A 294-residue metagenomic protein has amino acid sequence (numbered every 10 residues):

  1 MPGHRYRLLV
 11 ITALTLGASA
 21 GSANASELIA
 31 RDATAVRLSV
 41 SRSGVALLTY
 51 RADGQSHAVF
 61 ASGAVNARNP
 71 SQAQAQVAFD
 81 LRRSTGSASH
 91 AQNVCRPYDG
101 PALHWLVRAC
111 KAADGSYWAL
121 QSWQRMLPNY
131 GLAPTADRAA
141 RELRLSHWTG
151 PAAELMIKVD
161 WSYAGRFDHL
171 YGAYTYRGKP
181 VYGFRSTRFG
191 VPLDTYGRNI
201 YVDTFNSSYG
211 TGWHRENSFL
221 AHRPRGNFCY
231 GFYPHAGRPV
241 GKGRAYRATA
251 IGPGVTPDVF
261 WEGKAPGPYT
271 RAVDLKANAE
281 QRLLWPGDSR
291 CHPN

Functional and structural regions predicted by a protein language model:
P2-A25: Secretory targeting and sorting signals
N24-N294: Extracellular, repeat-based ectodomains that mediate carbohydrate processing or recognition
